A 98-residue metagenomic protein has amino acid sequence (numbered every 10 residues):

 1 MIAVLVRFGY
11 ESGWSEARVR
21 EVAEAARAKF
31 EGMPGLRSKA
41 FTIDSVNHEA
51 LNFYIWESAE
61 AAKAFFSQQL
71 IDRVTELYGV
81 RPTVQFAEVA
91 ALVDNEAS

Functional and structural regions predicted by a protein language model:
M1-A50, A59-Q68, Y78-S98: Short S/T/G/P-rich N-terminal loop/turn motif that feeds into the first structured element of a domain
D72-E76: A common structural junction motif
